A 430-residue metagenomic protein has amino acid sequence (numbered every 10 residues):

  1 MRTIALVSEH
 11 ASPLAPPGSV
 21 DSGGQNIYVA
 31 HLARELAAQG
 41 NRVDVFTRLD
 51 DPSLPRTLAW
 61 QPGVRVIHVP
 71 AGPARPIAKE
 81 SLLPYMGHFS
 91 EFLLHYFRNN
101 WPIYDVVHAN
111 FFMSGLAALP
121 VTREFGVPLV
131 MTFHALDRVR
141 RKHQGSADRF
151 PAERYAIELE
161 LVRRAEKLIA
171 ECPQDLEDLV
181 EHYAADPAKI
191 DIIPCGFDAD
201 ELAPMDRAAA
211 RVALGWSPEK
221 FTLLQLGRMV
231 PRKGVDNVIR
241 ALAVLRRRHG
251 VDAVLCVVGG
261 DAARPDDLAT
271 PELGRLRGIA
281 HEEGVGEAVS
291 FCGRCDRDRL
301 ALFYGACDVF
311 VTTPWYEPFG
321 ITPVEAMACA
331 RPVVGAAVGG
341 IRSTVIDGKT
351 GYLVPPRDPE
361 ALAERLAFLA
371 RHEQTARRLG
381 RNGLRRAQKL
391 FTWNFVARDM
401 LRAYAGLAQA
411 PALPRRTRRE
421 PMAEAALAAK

Functional and structural regions predicted by a protein language model:
M1-H68, R416, M422-K430: N-terminal subdomain of nucleotide-sugar transferases
Q174, G196: Carbohydrate-associated surface elements
A203-W216: A short helix/loop element that forms part of the nucleotide-sugar donor recognition site in Leloir-type
L268-C295: Nucleotide-activated donor-binding/catalytic signature segment of Leloir-type glycosyltransferases, i.e., the conserved
L302-C307: Short alpha-helical donor nucleotide-sugar binding micro-motif in glycosyltransferases
W315: Aromatic "clamp/platform" in nucleotide-sugar-dependent glycosyltransferases that forms part of the donor/acceptor
P332-G335, V345: Short hydrophobic beta-strand element within catalytic cores of glycosyltransferases and related nucleotide-activated
D347-G348, Y352-P359, F368-E373: Conserved acidic donor-binding segment of nucleotide-sugar-dependent glycosyltransferases
